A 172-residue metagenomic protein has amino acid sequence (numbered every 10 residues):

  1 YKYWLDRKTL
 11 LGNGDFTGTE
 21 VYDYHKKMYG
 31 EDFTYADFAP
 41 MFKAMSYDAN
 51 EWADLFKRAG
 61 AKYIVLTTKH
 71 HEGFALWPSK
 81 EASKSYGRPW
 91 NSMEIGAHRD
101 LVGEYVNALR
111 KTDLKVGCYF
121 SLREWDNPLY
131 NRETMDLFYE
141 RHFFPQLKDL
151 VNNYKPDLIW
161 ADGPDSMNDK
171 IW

Functional and structural regions predicted by a protein language model:
Y1-W172: Mature catalytic domains of secreted/periplasmic carbohydrate-active enzymes
